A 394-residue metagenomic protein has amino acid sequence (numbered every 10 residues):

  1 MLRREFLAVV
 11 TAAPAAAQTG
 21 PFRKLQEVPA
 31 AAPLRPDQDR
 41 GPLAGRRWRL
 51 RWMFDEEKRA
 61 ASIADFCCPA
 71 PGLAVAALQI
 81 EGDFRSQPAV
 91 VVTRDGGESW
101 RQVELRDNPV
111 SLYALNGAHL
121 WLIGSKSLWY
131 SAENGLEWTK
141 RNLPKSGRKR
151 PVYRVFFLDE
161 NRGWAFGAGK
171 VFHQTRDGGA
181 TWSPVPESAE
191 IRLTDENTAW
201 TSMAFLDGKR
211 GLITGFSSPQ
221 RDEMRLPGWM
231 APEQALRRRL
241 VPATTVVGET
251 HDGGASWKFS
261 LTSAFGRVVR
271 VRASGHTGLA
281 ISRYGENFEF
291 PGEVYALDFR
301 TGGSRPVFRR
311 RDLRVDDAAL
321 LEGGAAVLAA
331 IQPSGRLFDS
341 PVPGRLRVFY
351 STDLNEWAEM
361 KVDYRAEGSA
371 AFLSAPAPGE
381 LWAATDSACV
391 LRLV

Functional and structural regions predicted by a protein language model:
E5-P21: N-terminal export signals
G20-V394: Residue-level hotspots at or immediately adjacent to binding/recognition sites across diverse folds
